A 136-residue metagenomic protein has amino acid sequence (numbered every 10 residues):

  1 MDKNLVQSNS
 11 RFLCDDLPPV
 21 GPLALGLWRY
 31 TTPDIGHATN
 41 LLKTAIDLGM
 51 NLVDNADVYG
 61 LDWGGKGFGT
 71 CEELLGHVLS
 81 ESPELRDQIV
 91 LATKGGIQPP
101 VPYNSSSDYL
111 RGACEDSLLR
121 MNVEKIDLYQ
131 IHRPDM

Functional and structural regions predicted by a protein language model:
M1-I89: N-terminal binding-site loop/beta-alpha segment at the start of enzyme catalytic domains that lines or forms
L25, N55, T93, L128-I131: Conserved beta-strand positions
G26-H37, G95-R111: Active-site mouth loops of central-metabolism enzymes
V58-Y59, S82-S107, H132: Structural motif corresponding to the early beta-alpha repeats
L74-V78, V90, K94, Y109-D116: Generic beta-strand or strand-like secondary-structure segments
Q98-M136: Glycine/proline-rich, positively charged, aromatic-decorated active-site loop/lid region on the catalytic face
